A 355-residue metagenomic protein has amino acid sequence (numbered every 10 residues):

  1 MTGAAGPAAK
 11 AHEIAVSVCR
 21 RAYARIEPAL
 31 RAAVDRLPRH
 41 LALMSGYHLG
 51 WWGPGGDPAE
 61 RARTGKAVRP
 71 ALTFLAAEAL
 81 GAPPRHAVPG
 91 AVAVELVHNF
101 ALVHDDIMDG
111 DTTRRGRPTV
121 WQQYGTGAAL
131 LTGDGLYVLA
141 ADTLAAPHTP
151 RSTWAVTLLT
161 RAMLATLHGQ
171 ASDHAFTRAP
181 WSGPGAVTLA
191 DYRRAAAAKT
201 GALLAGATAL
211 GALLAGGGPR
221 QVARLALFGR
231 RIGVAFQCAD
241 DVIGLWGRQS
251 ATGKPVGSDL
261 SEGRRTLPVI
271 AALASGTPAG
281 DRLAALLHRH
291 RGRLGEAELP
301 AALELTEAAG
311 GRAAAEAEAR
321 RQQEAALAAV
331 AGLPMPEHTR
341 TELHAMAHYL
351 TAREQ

Functional and structural regions predicted by a protein language model:
M1-V97, V103, I107-Q122, A171-V187 (+3 more regions): Conserved N-terminal diphosphate/IPP-binding helix and adjacent helical/loop segment of trans-prenyltransferase domains
S17-R20, T157, A226, A317 (+1 more regions): Short, charged, amphipathic alpha-helical segments
R31, D35-R39, E60-K66, L131 (+1 more regions): All-alpha helical catalytic cores of prenyl diphosphate-utilizing isoprenoid enzymes
L41-S45, T112, I243-T252, G280-L287 (+1 more regions): A glycine-biased, small/acidic residue-tolerant capping/turn segment at secondary-structure junctions
L43-A93, L139, T143-A146, L189-I232 (+2 more regions): Alpha-helical phosphate/pyrophosphate-handling elements in metalloenzyme active cores
M44-H48, A93, G110, L158-A162 (+5 more regions): Short acidic/histidine-centered micro-motifs embedded in hydrophobic/aromatic stretches that mark compact functional
R61, R114-L136, S182-K199, A223-L227 (+2 more regions): Divalent-cation-assisted or electrostatically stabilized phosphate/pyrophosphate-binding catalytic cores
E78-G81, G211-R220, W246-S250, A284-R289 (+1 more regions): C-terminal helix-coil-helix/basic helical segment that borders enzyme active sites and/or dimer interfaces and provides
